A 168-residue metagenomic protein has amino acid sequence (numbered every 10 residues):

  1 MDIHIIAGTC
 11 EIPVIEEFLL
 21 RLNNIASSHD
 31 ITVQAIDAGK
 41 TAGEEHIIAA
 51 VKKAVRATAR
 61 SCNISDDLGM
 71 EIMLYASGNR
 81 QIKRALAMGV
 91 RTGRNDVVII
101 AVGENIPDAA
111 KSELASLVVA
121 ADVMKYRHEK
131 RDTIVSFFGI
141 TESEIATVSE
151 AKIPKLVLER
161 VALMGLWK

Functional and structural regions predicted by a protein language model:
M1-I5: Extreme N-terminal starter segment of soluble prokaryotic enzymes
I6, E11-D67: N-terminal interaction modules that seed assembly of large macromolecular complexes
F18, D66, G78-Q81, A110 (+1 more regions): Alpha-helical structural motif
R21, R84, E113: Alpha-helical scaffold segments in soluble metabolic enzymes
T32, D37, C62-Q81, V118-V119 (+2 more regions): Residue-level signal for functionally critical sites in structured catalytic/ligand-binding pockets
T41-I47, L68-M73, R131-G139: Low-complexity, flexible helical/coil segments
I47-V102: Ordered, amphipathic secondary-structure segments that act as subunit-interaction surfaces in large macromolecular
A87-K168: Glycine-rich, aromatic-bearing surface loops/beta-hairpins
